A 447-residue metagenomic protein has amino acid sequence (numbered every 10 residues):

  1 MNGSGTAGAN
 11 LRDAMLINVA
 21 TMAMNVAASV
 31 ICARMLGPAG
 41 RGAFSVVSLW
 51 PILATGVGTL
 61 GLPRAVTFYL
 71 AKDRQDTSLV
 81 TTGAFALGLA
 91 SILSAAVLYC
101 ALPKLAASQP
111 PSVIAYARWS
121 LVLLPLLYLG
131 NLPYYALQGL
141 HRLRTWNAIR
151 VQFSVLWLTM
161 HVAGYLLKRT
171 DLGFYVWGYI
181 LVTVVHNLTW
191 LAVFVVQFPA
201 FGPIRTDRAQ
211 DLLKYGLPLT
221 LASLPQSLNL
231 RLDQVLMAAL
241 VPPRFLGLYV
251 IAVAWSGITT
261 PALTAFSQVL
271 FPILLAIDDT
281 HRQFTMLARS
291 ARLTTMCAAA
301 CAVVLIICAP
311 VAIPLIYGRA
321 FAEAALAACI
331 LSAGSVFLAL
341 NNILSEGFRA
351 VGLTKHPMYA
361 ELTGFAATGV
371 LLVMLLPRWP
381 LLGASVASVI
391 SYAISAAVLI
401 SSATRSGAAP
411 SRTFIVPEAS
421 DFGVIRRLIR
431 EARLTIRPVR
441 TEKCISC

Functional and structural regions predicted by a protein language model:
M1-A7, K168, L172-G178, L188-L230 (+3 more regions): Interhelical loop/hinge segments that connect adjacent transmembrane helices in multipass membrane
T6-P63, I92, L158, L217-R244 (+2 more regions): Signature of the first transmembrane helix
G8, F68-K72, L126-R150, S332-L362: Membrane-interface junctions at transmembrane-helix termini in multi-pass inner-membrane proteins
A9-N25, V46-V47, P51-I52, G56-P103 (+2 more regions): Membrane-water interface segments that mark the loop-to-transmembrane alpha-helix transition
A9-V26, F153, W157, Y175-F194 (+3 more regions): Transmembrane helical elements of multi-pass membrane transporters/channels
G58-R74, G139, A252, S256-F284 (+2 more regions): Helix-loop junctions and terminal segments of transmembrane helices in multi-pass membrane transport/translocation
L102-S120, I306-V336, L382: Interfacial segments at transmembrane-helix termini and the short loops linking adjacent helices
R118, N147-V196, V253, T363-A367 (+1 more regions): Hydrophobic alpha-helical transmembrane segments
